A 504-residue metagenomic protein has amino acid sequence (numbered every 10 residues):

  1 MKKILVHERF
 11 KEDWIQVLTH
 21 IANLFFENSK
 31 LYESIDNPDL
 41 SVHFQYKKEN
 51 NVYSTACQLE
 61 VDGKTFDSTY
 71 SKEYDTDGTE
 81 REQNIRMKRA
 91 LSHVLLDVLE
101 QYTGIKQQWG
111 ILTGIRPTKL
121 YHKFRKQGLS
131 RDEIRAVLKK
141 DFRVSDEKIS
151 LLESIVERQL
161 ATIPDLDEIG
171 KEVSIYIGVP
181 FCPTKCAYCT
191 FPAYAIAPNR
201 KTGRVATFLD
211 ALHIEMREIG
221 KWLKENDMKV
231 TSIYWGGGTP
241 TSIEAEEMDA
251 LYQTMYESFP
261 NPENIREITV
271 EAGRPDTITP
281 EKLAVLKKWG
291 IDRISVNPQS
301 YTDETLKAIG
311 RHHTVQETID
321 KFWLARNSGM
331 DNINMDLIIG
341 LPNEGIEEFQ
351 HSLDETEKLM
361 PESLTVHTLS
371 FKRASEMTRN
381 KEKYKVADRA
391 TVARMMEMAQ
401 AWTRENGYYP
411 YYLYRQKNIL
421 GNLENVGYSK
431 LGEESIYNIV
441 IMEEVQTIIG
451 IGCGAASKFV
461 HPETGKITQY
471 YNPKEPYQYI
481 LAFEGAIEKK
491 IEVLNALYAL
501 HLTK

Functional and structural regions predicted by a protein language model:
M1-R131, P164, G427, L431-K504: Radical SAM enzyme core and accessory elements
L31-L40, A374-I451: A C-terminal junction/extension of Radical SAM enzymes
Y102-K106, K126-Y176, N226-D227: N-terminal [4Fe-4S]-dependent radical SAM core
T113-K119, V156-Q159, P192: Short, conserved phosphate-binding/catalytic loop or strand-edge motifs used in phosphoryl-/nucleotidyl-transfer
G178, S295, L364-T368, I439 (+1 more regions): Beta-strand scaffold of nucleotide-dependent catalytic cores
G178-A193: Local cysteine-cluster metal-coordination motifs and their immediate loop/turn environment, predominantly Fe-S cluster
A193-M398: Conserved non-cysteine loop/helix-boundary elements of the Radical SAM core domain that shape
P240, N418, G454-S457: Short, glycine-/Ser/Thr-/acidic-enriched flexible segments
